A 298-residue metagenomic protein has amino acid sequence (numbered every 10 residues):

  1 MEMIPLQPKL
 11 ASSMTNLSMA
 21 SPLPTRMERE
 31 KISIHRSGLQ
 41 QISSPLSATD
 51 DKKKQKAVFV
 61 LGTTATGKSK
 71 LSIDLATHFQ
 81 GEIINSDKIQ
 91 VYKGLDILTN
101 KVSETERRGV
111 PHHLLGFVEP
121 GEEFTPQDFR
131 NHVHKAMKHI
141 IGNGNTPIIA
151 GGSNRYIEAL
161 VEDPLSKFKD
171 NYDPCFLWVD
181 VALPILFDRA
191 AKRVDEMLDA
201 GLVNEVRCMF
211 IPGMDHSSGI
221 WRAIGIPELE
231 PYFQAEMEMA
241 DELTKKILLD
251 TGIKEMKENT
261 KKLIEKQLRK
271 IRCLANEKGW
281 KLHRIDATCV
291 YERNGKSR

Functional and structural regions predicted by a protein language model:
E2-Q80, C175-R298: Catalytic core of IPPT-family isopentenyl/dimethylallyl transferases that prenylate adenosine-containing substrates
S37-G38, P45-V58, S69-I148, E158-F168: N-terminal phosphate/diphosphate-binding loop that engages ATP/GTP or pyrophosphate donors across diverse enzyme folds
D87, L115, G152, G201 (+1 more regions): Residue-level signal for inorganic ion chemistry
I89-Q90, N154-R155, P227: Alpha-helix/helix-capping structural signal
F124, D128-H132, G151, R155 (+4 more regions): Charged, alpha-helix-enriched surfaces in structured cytosolic catalytic cores of large nucleotide-utilizing machines
T146-G151, W178: Structural recognition of the conserved hydrophobic beta-strand(s) that form the central parallel beta-sheet of P-loop
N154-R155, E162-L165, D180-P184: Short acidic/polar capping segments at secondary-structure boundaries
L165-W178: A short helix-turn-beta junction within AAA+ P-loop NTPase domains corresponding to the substrate/partner-engaging
